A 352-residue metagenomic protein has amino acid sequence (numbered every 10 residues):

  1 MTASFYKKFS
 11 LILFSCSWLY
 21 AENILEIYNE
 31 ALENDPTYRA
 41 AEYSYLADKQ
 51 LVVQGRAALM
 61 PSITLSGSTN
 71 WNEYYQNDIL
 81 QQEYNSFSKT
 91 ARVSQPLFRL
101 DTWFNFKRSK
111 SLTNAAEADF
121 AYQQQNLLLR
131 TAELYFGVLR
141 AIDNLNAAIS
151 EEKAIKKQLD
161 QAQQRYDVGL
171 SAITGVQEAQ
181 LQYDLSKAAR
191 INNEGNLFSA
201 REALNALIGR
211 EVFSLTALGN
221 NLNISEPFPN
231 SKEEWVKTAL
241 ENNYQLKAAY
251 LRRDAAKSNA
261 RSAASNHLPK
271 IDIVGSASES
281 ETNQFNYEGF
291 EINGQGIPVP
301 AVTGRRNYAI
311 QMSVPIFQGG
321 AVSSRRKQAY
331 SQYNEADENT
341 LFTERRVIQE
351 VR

Functional and structural regions predicted by a protein language model:
S4-I12: Sec-dependent signal peptide recognition, specifically the positively charged N-region followed immediately by
I12-A21: Hydrophobic h-region of N-terminal signal peptides that target proteins for export in Gram-negative bacteria
Y20-S68, Y74, E211-K257, P315-I316 (+1 more regions): Bacterial Sec-pathway N-terminal export signals of envelope proteins
E26, S86-T90, E133, E178 (+3 more regions): Transmembrane beta-barrel architecture of outer-membrane proteins
R39-Y43, R56-M60, L97-Q124, I149 (+5 more regions): Sec/SRP-type N-terminal targeting helices
S66-L97, G219-F228, R261, V274-V314 (+1 more regions): Small/polar, glycine/serine/threonine/aspartate-rich low-complexity segments that form flexible
N126-N242: Periplasmic alpha-helical coiled-coil/stalk elements that build and connect Gram-negative outer-membrane
